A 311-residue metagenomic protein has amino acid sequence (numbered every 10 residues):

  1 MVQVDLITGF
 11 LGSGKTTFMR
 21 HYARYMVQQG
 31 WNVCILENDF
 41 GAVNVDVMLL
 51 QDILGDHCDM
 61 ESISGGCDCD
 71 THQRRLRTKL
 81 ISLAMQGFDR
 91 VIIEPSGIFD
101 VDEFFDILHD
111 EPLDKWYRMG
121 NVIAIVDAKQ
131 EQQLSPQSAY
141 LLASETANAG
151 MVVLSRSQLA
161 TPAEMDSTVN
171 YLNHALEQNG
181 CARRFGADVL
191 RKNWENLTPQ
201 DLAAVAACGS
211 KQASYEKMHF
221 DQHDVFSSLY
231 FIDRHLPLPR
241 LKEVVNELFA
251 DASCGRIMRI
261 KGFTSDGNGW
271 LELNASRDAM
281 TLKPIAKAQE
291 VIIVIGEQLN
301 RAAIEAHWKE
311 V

Functional and structural regions predicted by a protein language model:
V2-T8, S13, T17-S135: Nucleotide-state-sensitive switch-loop elements of NTP-binding domains
I35-L36, K261-T264, V294: Short, hydrophobic beta-strand segments that form beta-sheet elements in well-ordered domains
E37, V126, A275-R277, G296: Flexible glycine-/small-residue-rich
A42, N148-L154, L159-A288, L299-A302 (+1 more regions): C-terminal accessory "lid"/substrate-recognition subdomains
Q51-D52, D114-K115, A143-S144, F220 (+1 more regions): Short secondary-structure boundary/capping segments
Q86, R90-R191: Phosphate/Mg2+-binding loops and adjacent switch elements in nucleotide/diphosphate-handling enzyme cores
I92, S227-L229, I293: Short aromatic/hydrophobic contact patches that present stacked aromatics for nucleic-acid/ligand binding
E290-G296: Short, well-ordered beta-strand elements
